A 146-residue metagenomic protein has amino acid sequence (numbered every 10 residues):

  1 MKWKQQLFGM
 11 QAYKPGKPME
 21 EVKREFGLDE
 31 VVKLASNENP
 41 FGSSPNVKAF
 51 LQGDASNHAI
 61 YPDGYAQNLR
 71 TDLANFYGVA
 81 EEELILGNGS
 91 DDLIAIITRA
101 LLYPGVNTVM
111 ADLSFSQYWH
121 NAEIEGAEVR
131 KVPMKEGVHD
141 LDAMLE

Functional and structural regions predicted by a protein language model:
M1-I60: N-terminal "arm"/small-domain region of PLP-dependent enzymes with the aminotransferase-like
A59-E146: Conserved core of the PLP fold type I
